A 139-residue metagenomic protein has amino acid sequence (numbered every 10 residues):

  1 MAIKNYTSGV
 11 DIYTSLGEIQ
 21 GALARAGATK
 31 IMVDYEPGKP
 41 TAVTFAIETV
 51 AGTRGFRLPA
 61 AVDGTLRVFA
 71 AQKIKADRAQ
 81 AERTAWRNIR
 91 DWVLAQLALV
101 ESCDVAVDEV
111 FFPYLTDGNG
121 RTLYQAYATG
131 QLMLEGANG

Functional and structural regions predicted by a protein language model:
M1-P40: Short, charged/polar N-terminal "headpieces" of proteins
I3, M32, A42, T53 (+3 more regions): Generic intrinsically disordered, low-complexity segments enriched for polar/acidic and small residues
S8, A51-R54, D63, N119 (+2 more regions): Feature targets compositionally biased, intrinsically disordered low-complexity regions with long contiguous runs
G17, K39-D91, A95: Long, continuous compositionally biased terminal/linker segments
I19-A26, W92-V100: Conserved short hydrophobic interaction patches
E82-A85, A95-G139: Glycine-rich, aromatic-bearing surface loops/beta-hairpins
